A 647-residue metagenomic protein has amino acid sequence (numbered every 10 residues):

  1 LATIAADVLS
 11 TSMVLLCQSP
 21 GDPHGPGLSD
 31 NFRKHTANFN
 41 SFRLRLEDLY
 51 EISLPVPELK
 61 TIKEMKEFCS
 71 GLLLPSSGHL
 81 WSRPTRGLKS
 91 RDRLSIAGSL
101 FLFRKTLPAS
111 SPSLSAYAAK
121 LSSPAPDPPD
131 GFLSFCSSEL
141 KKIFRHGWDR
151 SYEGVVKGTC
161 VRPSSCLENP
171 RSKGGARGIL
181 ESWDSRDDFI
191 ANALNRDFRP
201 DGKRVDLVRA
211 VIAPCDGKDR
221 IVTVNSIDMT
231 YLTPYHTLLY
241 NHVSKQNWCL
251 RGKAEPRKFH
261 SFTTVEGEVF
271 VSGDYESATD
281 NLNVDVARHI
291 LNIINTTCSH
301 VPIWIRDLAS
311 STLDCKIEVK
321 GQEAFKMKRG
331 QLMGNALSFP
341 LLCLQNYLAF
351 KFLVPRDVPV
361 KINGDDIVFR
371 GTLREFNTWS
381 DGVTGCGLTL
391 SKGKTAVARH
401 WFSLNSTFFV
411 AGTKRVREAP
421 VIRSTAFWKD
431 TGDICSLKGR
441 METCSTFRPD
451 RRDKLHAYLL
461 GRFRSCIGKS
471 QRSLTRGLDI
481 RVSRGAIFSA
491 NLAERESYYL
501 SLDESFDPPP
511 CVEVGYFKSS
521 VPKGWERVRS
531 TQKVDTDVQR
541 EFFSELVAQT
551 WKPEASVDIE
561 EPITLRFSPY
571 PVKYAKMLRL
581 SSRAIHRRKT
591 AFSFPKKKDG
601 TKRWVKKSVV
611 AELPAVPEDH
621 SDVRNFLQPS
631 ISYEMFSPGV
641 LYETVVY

Functional and structural regions predicted by a protein language model:
L1-L207, R440-Y647: C-terminal, non-catalytic extensions of nucleic-acid polymerases
F189-G217, F259-E266, I305-E323, F636 (+2 more regions): Reverse-transcriptase-like RNA-dependent polymerase core
V205-R209, D216-D280, L332, L337-S338: Active-site-proximal segment of RNA-dependent polymerases
Y235-L239, L291, V383, Y647: Short amphipathic C-terminal alpha-helix that caps PH/PH-like domains
V243, V383-S391: A common structural junction motif
T264-N363, V368-G382, C386, A396-W401 (+4 more regions): Conserved polymerase palm-domain catalytic core
S406-V416: Short, low-order "capping/linker" segments at domain edges
V416-F447: Extended, charge-rich low-complexity interaction segments
